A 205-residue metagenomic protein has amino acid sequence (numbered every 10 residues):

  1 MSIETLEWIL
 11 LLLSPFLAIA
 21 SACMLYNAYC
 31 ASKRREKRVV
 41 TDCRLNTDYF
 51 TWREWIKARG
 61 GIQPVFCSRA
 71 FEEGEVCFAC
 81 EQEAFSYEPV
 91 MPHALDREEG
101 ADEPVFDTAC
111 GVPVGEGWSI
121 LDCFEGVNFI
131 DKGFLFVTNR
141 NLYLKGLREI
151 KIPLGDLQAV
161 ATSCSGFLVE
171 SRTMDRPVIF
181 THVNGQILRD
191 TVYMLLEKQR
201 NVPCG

Functional and structural regions predicted by a protein language model:
M1-R38: N-terminal signal-anchor transmembrane alpha helix of single-pass membrane proteins, serving as the membrane-anchoring
I3, I9, I19, I56 (+6 more regions): Weak global preference for isoleucine
L6, D48-T51, P153-L154: Short, solvent-exposed coil/turn linker segments
P15, P64, P89-P92, P113 (+3 more regions): Proline-rich intrinsically disordered, low-complexity coils
R34-K132: Anionic N-terminal interaction surfaces
I130, F136-V137, R148-G205: Acidic, Ser/Thr- and proline-rich intrinsically disordered linker/docking segments of eukaryotic scaffolds
